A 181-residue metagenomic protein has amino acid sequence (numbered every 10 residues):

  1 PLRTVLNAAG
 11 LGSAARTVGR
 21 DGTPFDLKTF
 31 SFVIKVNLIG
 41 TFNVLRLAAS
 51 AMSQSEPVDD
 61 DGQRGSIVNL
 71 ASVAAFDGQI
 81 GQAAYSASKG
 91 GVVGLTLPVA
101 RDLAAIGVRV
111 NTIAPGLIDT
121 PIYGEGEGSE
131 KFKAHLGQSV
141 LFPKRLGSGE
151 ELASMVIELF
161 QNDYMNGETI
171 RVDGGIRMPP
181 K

Functional and structural regions predicted by a protein language model:
L2-R3, L11, T23-N43, V68 (+1 more regions): Catalytic Tyr-X3-Lys loop
G12-S31, S50, Q54-D61, G81-A84 (+1 more regions): Conserved mid-core segment of classical short-chain dehydrogenase/reductases
G19-R20, A84, A105, L117-V140 (+1 more regions): A glycine/serine/threonine-rich, flexible loop-to-helix segment that serves as the NAD(P) cofactor-binding "lid"
K28, I34-K35, E130-E151: Catalytic Tyr-x(3-8)-Lys segment
L45, S88, T96: Active-site helix of classical SDR
S50, R101-D102: Alpha-helical segment proximal to the catalytic Tyr-Lys
S72: Residue(s) in the substrate-gating loop at a strand-loop-helix junction that position the organic substrate next
S148-V172, R177: C-terminal substrate-recognition "lid" of short-chain dehydrogenase/reductases
